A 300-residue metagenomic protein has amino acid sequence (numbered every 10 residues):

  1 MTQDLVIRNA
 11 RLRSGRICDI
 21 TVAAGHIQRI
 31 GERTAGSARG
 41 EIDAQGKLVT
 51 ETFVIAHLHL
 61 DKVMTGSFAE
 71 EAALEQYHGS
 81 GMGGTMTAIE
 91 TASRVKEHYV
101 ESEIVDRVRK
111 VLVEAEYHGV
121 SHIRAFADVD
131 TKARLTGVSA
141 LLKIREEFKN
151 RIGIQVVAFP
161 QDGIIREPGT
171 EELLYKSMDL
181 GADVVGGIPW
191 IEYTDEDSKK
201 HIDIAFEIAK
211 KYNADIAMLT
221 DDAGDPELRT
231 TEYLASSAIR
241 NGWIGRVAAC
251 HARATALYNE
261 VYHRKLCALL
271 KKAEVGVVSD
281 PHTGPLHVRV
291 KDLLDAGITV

Functional and structural regions predicted by a protein language model:
T2-R8, A35-S80: Replace "His-x-His-based motif
A10, G25, G46, H57 (+5 more regions): Divalent metal-coordination and catalytic microenvironments
G15-V22: A conserved glycine-rich beta-strand in the N-terminal activation segment of trypsin-fold
A35, F148-N150, W243, A296: Short, structurally constrained coil/turn elements that cap an alpha-helix or connect an alpha-helix to the following
M64-I104, G181-V184, Y212, T230-A248 (+1 more regions): Active-site gating loops and adjacent loop-to-helix segments of metal-dependent hydrolytic enzymes
E70, A92-L180, I188-E207: Active-site loop-helix segments enriched in His/Asp/Glu that coordinate and activate a nucleophilic water at divalent
V157-T170, D179-T299: Active-site core of metal-dependent hydrolases
